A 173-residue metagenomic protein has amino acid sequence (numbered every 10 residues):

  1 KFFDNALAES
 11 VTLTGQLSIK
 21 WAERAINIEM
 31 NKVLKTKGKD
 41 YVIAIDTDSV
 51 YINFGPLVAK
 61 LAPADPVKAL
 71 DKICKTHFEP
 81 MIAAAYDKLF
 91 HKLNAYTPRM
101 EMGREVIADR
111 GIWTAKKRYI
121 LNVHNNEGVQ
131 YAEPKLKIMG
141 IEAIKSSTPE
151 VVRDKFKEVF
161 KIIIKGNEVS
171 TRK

Functional and structural regions predicted by a protein language model:
K1-W21, A25, A44, N53-G55 (+1 more regions): Common nucleic-acid-contacting/processivity interface regions adjacent to the catalytic cores of nucleic-acid enzymes
D4-A8, M30, F90, P149: Short, structured coil/loop segments at alpha-helix boundaries
N5, M30-K32, E79-A83: A short linear-motif detector with a strong N-terminal bias
G15, A25-I26, H77-F78, I82: C-terminal amphipathic alpha-helical
I19-T47: Active-site palm subdomain of RNA-directed nucleic acid polymerases
A44, Y51-K173: C-terminal polymerase-core module
